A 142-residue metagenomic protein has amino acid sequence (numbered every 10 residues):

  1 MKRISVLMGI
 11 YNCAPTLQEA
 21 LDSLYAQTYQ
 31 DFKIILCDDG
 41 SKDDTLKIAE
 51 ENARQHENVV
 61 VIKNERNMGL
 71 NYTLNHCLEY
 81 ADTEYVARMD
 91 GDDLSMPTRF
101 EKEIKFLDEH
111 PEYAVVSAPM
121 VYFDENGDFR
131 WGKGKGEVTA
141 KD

Functional and structural regions predicted by a protein language model:
M1-D142: Nucleotide-sugar donor-binding/catalytic module of glycosyltransferases that assemble extracellular/cell-envelope
